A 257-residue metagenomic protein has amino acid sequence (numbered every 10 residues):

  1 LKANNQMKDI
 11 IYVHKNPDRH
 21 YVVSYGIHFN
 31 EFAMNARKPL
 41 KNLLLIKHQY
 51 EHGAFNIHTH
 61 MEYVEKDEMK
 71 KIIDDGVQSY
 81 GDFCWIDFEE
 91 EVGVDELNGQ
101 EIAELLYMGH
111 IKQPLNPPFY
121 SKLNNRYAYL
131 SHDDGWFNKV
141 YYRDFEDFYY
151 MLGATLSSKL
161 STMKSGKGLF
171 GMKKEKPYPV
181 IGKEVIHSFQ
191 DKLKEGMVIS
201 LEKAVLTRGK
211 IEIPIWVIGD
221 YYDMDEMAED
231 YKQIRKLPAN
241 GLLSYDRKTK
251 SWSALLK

Functional and structural regions predicted by a protein language model:
L1-K210, W216-K257: Structured alpha/beta or helical-core interaction and ligand-binding surfaces enriched in interleaved
